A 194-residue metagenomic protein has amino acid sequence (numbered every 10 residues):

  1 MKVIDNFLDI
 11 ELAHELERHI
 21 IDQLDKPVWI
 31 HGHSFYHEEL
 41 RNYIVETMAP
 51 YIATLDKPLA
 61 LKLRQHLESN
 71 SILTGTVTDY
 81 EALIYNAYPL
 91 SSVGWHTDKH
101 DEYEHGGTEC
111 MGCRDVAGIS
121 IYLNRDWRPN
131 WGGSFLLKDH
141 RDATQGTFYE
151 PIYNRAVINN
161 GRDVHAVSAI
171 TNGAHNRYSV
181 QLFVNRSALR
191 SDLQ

Functional and structural regions predicted by a protein language model:
M1-T74: Non-heme Fe(II)/2-oxoglutarate
R64, E68-L193: Catalytic core of non-heme Fe(II) oxygenases with the double-stranded beta-helix
